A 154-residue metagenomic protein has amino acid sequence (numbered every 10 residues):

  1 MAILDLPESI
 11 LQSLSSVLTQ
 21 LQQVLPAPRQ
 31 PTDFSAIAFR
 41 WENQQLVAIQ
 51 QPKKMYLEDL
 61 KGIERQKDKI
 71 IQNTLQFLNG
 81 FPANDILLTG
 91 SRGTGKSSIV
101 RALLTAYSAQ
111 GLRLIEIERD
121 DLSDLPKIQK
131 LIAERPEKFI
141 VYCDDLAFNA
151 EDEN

Functional and structural regions predicted by a protein language model:
A2-A48: Interdomain "pre-motor" coupling segment immediately N-terminal to P-loop NTPase/helicase cores
L4, E8-S15, T19, K54-L57 (+2 more regions): Replace "adjacent to P-loop NTPase cores in ATP/GTP-dependent enzymes" with "adjacent to NTP-binding cores
D5, L46-K69: Dynamic helix-loop-helix/coil hinge segments at AAA+ ATPase domain boundaries and subdomain interfaces
A48-Q51, L75-A83: Phosphate-binding P-loop
G62-K67, G95-K96, D121: Phosphate/oxyanion-binding active-site loops and adjacent basic polyanion-contact surfaces
R65-N79: Pre-Walker A adenine-sensing motif
G80-A102: Walker A/P-loop nucleotide-binding motif
A106-F139, C143-D152: AAA+/P-loop NTPase substrate/partner-engagement loops
